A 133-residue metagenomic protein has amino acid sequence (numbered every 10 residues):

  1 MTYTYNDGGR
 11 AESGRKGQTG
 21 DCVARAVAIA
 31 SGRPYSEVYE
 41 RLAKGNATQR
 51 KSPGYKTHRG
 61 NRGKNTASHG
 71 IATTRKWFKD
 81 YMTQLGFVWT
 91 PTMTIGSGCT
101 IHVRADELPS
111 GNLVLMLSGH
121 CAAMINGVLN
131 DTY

Functional and structural regions predicted by a protein language model:
M1-G60, S68, K76, D80 (+1 more regions): Active-site nucleophile-adjacent alpha helix/oxyanion-hole segment immediately C-terminal to the catalytic cysteine
Q49-G119, I125-V128, T132-Y133: Conserved active-site-adjacent core of cysteine acyl-enzyme catalytic domains
